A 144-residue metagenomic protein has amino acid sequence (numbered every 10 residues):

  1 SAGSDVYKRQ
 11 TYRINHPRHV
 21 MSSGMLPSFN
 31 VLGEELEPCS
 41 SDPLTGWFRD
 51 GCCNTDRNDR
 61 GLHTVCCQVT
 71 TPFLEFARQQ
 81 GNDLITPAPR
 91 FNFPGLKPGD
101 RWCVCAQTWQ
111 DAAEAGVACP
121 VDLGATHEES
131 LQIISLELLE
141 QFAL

Functional and structural regions predicted by a protein language model:
S1-Y7: Short, small-residue-biased leader/transition segments that mark boundaries at the very start of proteins
Y12-H16: Intrinsic-disorder-associated, low-complexity terminal segments enriched in Asp/Asn/His/Tyr and depleted of Lys/Arg
S22-L144: A charge-rich, low-complexity, intrinsically flexible signal that marks solvent-exposed coils, linkers, repeats
